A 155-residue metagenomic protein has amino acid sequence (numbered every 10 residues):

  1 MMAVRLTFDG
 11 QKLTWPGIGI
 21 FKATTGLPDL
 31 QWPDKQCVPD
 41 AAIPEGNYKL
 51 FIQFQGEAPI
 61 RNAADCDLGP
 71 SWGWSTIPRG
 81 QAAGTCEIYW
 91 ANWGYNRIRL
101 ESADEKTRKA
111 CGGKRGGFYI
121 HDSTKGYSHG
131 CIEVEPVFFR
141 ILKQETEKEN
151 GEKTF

Functional and structural regions predicted by a protein language model:
M1-S128, F138-F155: Cell wall/extracellular polymer interaction/catalysis modules
C131: Short cysteine clusters
V134: A conserved hydrophobic position in a structured secondary element of the catalytic/binding core that shapes
